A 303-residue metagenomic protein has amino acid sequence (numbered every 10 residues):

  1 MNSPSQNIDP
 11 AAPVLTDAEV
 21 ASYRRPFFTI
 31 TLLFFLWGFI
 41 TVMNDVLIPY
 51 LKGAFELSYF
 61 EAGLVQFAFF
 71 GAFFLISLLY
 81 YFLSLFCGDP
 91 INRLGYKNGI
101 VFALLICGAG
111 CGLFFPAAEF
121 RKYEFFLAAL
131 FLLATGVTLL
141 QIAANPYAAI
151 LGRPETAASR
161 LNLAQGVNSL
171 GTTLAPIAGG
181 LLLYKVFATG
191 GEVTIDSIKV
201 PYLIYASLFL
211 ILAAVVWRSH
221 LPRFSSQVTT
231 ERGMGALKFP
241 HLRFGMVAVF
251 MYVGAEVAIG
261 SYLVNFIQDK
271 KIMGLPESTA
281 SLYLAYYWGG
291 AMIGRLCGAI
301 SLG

Functional and structural regions predicted by a protein language model:
M1-W37, G53, M234: Cytosolic juxtamembrane N-terminal segment immediately preceding the first transmembrane helix of multi-pass
S3-S5, A175, G179-A188, L203-Q227: C-terminal membrane-cytosol helix-exit motif in multi-pass small-molecule transporters
R25-F55, S77-Y80, I259-I267: Extracytoplasmic
F35, G110, K122-L140: Hydrophobic core of transmembrane alpha-helices in multi-pass small-molecule transporters, especially MFS/SLC-type
T41-I48, A175-P176, K238-M292: Extracytoplasmic gate region of multi-pass secondary transporters
L64-G88, A285-G298: Central cavity-lining transmembrane alpha-helices of secondary-active solute carriers, predominantly the Major
F102-F120: C-terminal ends and interior cores of transmembrane alpha-helices in multi-pass membrane transporters/permeases
T156-Y184: Glycine-rich segments within core transmembrane alpha-helices of 12-TM secondary carriers
